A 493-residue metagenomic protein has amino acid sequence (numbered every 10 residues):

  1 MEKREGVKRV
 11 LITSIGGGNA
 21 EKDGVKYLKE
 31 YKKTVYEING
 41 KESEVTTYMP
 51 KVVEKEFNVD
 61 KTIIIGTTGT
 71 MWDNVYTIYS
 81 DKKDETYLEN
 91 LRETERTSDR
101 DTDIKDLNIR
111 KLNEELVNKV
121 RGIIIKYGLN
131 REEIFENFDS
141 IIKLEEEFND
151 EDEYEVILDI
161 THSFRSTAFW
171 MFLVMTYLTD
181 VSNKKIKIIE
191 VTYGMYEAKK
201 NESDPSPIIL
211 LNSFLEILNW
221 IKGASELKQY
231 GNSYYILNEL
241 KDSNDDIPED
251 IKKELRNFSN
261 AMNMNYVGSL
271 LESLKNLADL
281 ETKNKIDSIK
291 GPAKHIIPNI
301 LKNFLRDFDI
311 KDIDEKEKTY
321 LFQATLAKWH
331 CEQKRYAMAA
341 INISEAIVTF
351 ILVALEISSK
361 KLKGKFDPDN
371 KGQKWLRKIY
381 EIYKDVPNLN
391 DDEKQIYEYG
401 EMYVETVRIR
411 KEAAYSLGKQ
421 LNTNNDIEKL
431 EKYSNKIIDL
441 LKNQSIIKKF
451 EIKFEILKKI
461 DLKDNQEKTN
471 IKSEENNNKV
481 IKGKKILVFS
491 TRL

Functional and structural regions predicted by a protein language model:
M1-E155, T176-L493: Long, low-complexity, Lys/Arg-enriched
D159-L173, R408: Elongated alpha-helical scaffolds
